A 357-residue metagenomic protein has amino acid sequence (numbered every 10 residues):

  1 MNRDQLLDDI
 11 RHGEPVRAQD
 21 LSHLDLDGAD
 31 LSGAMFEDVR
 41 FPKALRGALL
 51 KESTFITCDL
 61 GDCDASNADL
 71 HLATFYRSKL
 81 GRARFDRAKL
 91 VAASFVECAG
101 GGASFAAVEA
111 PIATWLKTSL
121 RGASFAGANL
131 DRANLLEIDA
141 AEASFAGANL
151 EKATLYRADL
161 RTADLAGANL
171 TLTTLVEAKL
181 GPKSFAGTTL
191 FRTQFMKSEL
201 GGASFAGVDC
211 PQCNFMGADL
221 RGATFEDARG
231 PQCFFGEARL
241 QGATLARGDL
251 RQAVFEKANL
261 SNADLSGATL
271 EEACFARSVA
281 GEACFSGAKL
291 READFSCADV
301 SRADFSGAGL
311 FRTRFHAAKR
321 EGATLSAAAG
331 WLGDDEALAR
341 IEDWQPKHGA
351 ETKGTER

Functional and structural regions predicted by a protein language model:
M1-R357: Tandem repeat scaffolds
